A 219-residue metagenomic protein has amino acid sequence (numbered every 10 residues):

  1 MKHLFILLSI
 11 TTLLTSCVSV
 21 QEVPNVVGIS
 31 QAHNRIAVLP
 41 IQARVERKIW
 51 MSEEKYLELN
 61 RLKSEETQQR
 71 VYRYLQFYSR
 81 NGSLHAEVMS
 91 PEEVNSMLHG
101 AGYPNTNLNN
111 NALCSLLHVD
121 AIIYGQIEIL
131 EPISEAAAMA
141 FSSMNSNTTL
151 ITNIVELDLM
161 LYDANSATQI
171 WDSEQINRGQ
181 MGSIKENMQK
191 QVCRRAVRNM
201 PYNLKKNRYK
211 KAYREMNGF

Functional and structural regions predicted by a protein language model:
M1-L4: Positively charged n-region of N-terminal signal peptides that target proteins for export
L7-T11: Hydrophobic alpha-helical membrane-embedded or membrane-associated segments
L13-S16: C-terminal motif of bacterial Sec signal peptides marking the signal peptidase cleavage site
V18-E46, L116, I129-E135, S146-F219: C-terminal/domain-edge helix-coil "capping" segments
Q42-Q126, A164-E174, R195-N203: N-terminal segment of the mature soluble domain
S52-L62, E135-L150, V192: Glycine- and small hydrophobic-rich membrane-insertion segments that are intrinsically disordered in solution
